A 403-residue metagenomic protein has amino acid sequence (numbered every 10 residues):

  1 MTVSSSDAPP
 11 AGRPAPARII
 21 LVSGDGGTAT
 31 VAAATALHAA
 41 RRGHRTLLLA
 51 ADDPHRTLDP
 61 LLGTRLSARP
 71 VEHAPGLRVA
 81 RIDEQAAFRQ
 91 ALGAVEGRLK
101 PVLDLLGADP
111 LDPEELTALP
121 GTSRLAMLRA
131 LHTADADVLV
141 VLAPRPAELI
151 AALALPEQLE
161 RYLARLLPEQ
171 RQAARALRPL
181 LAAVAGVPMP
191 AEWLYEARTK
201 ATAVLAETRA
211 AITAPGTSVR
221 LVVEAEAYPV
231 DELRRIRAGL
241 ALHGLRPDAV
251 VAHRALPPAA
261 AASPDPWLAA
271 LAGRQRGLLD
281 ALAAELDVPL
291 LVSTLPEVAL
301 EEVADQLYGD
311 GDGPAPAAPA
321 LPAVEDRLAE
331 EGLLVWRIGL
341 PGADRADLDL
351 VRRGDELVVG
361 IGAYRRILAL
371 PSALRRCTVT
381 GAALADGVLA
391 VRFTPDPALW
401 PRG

Functional and structural regions predicted by a protein language model:
T2-P9, P14, L177, L205-R345 (+2 more regions): C-terminal lobe/tail of nucleotide-utilizing enzymes
A15-I20: Pre-Walker A (Motif I) flank of P-loop NTPase domains
L21-I82, A134-D135, A143-R161: Walker A/P-loop NTP-binding active-site region of P-loop NTPases, recognizing the glycine-rich GxxxxGKT/S
R45-L47, V138-L139, V219, P247-D248: Hydrophobic anchor at the start of a short beta-strand that flanks the dinucleotide cofactor-binding loop
D53-R56, E84-A87, R145-E148, P168 (+3 more regions): Conserved nucleotide-binding/hydrolysis micro-motifs of P-loop NTPases
P54-L116, T122: P-loop NTPase motor core
A86, E160, P397-P401: Short, charged/polar, Gly/Pro-enriched secondary-structure boundary elements
L99-E226, E232-R234: Phosphate/Mg2+-binding loops and adjacent switch elements in nucleotide/diphosphate-handling enzyme cores
